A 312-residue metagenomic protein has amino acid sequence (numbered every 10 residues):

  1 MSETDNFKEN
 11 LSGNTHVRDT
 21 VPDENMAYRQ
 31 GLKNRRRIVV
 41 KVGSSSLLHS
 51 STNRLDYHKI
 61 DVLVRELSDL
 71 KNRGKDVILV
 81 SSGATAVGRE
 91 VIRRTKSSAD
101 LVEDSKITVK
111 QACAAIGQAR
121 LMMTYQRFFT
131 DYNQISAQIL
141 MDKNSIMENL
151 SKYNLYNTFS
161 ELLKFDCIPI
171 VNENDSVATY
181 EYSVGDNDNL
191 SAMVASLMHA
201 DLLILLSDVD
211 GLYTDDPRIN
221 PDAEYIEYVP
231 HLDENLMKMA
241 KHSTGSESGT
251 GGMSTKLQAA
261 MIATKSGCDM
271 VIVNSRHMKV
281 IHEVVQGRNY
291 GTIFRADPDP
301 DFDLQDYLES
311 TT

Functional and structural regions predicted by a protein language model:
S2-T312: C-terminal catalytic "cap/lid" subdomain
